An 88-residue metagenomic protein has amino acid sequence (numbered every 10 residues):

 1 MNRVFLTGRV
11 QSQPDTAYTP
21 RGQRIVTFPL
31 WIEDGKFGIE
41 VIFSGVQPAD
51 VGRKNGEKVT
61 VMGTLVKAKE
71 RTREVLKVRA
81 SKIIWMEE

Functional and structural regions predicted by a protein language model:
M1-E88: Single-stranded nucleic acid-binding surfaces, predominantly the OB-fold ssDNA-binding core
